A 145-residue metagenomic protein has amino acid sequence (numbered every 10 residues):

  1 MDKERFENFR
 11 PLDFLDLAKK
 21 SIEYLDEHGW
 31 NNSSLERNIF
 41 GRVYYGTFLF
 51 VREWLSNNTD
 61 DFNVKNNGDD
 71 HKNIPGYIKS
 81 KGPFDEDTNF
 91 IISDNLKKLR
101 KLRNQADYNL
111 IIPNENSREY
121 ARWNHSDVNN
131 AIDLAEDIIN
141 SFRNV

Functional and structural regions predicted by a protein language model:
M1-V145: Terminal alpha-helical segments
